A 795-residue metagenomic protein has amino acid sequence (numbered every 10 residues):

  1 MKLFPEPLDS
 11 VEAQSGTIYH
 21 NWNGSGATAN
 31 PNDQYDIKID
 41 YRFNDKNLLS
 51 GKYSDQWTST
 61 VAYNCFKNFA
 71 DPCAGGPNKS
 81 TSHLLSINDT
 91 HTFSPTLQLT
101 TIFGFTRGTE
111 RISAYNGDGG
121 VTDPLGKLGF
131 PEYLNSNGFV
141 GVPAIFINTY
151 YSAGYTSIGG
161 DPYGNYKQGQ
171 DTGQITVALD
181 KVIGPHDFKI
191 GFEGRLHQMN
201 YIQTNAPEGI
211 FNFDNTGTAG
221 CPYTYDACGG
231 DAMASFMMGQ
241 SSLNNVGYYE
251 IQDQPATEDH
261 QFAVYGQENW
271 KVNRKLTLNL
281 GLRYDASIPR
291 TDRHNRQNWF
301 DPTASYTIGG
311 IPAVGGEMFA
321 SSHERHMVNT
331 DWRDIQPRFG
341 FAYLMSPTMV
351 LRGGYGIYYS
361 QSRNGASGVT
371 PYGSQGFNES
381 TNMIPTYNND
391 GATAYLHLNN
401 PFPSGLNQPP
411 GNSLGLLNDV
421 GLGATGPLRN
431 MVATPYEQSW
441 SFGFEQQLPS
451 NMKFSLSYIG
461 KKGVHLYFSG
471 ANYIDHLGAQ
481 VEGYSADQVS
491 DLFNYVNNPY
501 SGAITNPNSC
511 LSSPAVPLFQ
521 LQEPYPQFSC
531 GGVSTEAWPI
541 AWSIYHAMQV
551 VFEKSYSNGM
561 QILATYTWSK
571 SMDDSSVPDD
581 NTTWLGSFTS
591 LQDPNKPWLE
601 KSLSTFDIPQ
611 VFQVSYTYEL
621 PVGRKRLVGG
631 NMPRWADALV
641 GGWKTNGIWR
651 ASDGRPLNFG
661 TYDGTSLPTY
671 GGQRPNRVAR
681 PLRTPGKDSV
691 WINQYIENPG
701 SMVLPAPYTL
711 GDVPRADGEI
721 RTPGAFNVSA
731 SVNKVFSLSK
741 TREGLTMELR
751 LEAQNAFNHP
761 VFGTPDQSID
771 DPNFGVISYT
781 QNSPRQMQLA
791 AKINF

Functional and structural regions predicted by a protein language model:
M1-E6, F105-T149, E193-A234, S287-G310 (+4 more regions): A surface-exposed, glycine/aromatic-enriched loop/edge motif typical of exported proteins
D9-Q14, S25-Q267, A304-G310, Q480: Replace "related TpsB outer-membrane translocases also match" with "some related outer-membrane beta-barrels such as
V11-W22, Y150-D161, M238-D253, V314-H323 (+5 more regions): Short glycine/proline-rich turn/loop motifs
N21-S25, A70-G75, L84, N88 (+10 more regions): Extracellular loop and loop/strand-boundary signature of outer-membrane beta-barrel proteins
Y35-F43, N47-D55, L85-F93, L97-F105 (+15 more regions): Membrane-embedded beta-strands that build the outer-membrane beta-barrel scaffold
S59, Y63, R290-D334, Y372 (+3 more regions): Catalytic cores of eukaryotic secretory-pathway lumenal/extracellular enzymes that build and remodel glycoconjugates
T81, E258, K275, P289 (+4 more regions): Short, solvent-exposed micro-motifs at the edges of structured domains
G230-R274, L278, D285-R352, R363 (+2 more regions): Contiguous, function-dense segments enriched for cysteine-driven chemistry and partner/ligand-binding capacity
